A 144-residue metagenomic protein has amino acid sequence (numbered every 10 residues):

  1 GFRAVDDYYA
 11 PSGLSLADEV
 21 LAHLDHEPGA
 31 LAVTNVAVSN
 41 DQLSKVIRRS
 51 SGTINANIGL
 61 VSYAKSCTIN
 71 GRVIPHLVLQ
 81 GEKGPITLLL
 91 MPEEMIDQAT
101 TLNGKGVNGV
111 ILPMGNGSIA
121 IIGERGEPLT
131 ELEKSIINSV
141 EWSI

Functional and structural regions predicted by a protein language model:
G1-P85: Juxtamembrane extracytoplasmic segments of single-/few-pass membrane proteins
S62, I74-V78, T87-L90, G109-I111 (+1 more regions): Ordered hydrophobic segments in well-structured contexts
H76-L77, G84-K105: Short, conserved beta-strand/beta-arch hydrophobic-aromatic motifs that form part of recognition grooves or interface
G81, Q98-I144: A short, solvent-exposed beta-edge/loop patch
